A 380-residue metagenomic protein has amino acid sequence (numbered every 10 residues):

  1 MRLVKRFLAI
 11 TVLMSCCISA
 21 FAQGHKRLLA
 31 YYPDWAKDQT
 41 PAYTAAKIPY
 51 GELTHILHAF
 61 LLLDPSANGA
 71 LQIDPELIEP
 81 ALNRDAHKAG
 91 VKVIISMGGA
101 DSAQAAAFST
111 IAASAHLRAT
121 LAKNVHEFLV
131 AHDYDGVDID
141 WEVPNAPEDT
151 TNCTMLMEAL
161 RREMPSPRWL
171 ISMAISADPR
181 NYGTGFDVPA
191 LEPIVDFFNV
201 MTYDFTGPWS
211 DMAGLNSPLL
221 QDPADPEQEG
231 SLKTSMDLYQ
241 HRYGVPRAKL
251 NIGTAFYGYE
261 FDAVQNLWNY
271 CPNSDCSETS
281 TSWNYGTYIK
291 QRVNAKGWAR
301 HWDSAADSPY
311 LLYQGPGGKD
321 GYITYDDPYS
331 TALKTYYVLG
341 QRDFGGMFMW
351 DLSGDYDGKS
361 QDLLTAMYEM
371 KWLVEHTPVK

Functional and structural regions predicted by a protein language model:
M1-L8: Bacterial N-terminal signal peptides that target proteins for export
L13-F21: Hydrophobic h-region of N-terminal signal peptides that target proteins for export in Gram-negative bacteria
Q23-L129, D275, A299, G358-H376: Glycan-recognition patch characteristic of GH18 chitinases/ENGases and related GlcNAc/peptidoglycan-binding proteins
K26, E52-T54, A89-V93, D133-V137 (+4 more regions): Short, well-ordered coil/turn segments that N-cap beta-strands
L29, S66-L77, K123, V143-K290: Substrate-binding surface in catalytic domains of secreted glycosidases
E52-L53, A103, K249-Y337, L363-K380: Glycan-binding loop/region signatures in secreted carbohydrate-active enzymes
I56, I95, I139, L160 (+4 more regions): Conserved, mostly hydrophobic/aromatic
G98, V137-E142: Mobile, glycine-rich extracellular loop/lid and propeptide segments that shape or gate substrate/ligand access
